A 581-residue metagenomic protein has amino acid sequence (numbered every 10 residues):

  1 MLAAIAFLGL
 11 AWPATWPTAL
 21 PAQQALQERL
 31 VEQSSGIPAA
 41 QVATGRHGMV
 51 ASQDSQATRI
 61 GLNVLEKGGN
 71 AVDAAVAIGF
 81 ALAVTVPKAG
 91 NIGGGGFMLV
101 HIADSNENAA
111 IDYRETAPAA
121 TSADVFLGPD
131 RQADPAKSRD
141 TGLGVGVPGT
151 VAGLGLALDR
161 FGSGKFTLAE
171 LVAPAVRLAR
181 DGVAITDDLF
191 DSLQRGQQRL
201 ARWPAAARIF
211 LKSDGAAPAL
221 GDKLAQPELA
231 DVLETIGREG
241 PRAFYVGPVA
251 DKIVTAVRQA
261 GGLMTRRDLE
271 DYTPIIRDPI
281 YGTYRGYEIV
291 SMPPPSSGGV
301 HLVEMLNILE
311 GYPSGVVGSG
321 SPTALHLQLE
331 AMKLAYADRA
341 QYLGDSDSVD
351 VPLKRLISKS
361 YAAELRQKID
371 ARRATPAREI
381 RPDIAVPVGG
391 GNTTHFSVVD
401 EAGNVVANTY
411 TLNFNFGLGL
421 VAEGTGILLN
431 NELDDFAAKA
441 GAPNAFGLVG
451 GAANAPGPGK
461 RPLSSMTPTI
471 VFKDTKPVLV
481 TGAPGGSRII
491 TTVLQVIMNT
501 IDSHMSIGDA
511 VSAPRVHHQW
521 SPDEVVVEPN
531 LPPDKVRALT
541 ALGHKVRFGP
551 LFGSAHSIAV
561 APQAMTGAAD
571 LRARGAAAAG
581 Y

Functional and structural regions predicted by a protein language model:
L2-T15: Bacterial N-terminal signal peptides
L20-R59, N63, A71-V72, V76-E239 (+5 more regions): Noncatalytic scaffold domains of N-terminal-nucleophile
Q27-E28, A205, G311-L412, V421-T425 (+4 more regions): Internal maturation/activation junctions in enzymes
V84-H101, S105-A110, L263-T265, N404-K473 (+2 more regions): Active-site rim segments in enzyme catalytic domains, especially the processed small/beta chain of N-terminal
G90-N91, G95-I102, T394-V398, P468-I470 (+2 more regions): Short beta-strand scaffold segments in enzyme catalytic cores
I276, G390-T393, S464-M466: Short, small/polar residue-rich loop motifs at catalytic or cofactor-binding pockets
K460, V493, D502-P550: Extended C-terminal subregions enriched in glycine
